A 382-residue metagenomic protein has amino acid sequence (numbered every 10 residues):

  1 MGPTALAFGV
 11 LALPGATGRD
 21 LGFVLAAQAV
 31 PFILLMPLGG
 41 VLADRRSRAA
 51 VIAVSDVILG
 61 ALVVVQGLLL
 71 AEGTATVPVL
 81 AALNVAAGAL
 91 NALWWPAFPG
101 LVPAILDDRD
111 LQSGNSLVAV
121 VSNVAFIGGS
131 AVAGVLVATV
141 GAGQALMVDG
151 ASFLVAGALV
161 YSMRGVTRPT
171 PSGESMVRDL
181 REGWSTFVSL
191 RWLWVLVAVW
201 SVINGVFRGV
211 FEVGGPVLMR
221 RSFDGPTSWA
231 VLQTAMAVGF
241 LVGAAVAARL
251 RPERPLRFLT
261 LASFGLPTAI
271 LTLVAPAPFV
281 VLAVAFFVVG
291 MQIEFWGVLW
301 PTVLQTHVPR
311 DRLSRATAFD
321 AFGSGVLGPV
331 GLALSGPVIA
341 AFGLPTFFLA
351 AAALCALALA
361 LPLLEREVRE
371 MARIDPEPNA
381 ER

Functional and structural regions predicted by a protein language model:
M1-R382: Alpha-helical transmembrane-bundle signature of multi-pass membrane transport and export proteins
